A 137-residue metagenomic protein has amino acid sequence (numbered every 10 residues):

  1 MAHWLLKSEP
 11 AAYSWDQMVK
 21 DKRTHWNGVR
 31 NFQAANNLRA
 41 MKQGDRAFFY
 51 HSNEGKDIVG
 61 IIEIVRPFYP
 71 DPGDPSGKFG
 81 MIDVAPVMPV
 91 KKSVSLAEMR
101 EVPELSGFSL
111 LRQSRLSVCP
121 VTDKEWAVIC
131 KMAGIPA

Functional and structural regions predicted by a protein language model:
M1-P10, D71-A137: Contiguous surface segments at macromolecular interaction interfaces
M1-Q43, P136-A137: Compositionally biased, charged N-terminal/linker segments
Q17, M41-K42, D57, P75-G77: Short glycine/proline-enriched turns and hinge-like loops at secondary-structure junctions
H25-N27, G55, L105-S106: Intrinsically disordered, low-complexity segments enriched in polar/charged residues with Gly/Pro, especially when
N27-Q33, R66-P70, V102-P103: Short acidic (Asp/Glu) patches
Y50-K56: Short, charged beta-turn/beta-strand-edge "cap" motif at the junction between a beta-strand and an adjacent loop
D57-P67: Short beta-strand-centered aromatic/proline hotspots
